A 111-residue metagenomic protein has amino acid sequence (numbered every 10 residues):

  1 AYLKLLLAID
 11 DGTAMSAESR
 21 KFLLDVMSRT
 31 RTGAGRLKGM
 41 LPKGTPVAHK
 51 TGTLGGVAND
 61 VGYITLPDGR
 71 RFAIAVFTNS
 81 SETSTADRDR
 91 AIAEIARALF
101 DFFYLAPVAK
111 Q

Functional and structural regions predicted by a protein language model:
A1-Q111: Penicillin-recognizing serine hydrolase domain
